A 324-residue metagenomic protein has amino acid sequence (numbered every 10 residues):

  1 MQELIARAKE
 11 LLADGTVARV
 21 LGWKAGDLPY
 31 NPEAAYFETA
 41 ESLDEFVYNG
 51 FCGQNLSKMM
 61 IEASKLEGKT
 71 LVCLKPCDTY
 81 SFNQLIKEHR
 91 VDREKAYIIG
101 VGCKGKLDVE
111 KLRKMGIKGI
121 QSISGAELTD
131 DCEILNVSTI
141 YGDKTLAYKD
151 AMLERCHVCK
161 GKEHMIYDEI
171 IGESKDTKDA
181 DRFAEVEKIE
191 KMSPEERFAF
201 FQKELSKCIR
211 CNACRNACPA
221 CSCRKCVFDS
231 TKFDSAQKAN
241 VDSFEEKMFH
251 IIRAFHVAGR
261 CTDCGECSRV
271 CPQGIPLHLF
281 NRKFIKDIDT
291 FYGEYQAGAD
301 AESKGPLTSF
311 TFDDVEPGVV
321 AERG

Functional and structural regions predicted by a protein language model:
M1-F201: Iron-sulfur-associated redox domains of electron-transfer enzymes in respiratory and anaerobic energy metabolism
M1-I5, C211, C264, L277: Generic structural signal for well-ordered, non-membrane alpha-helical segments in soluble metabolic enzymes
G15-A18, H89, C211, R215 (+2 more regions): Short secondary-structure junctions and interdomain/linker hinges
V72-K75, C208, V270: Active-site-adjacent beta-strand anchor residues
D78, C214, P276-L277: Helix N-cap / loop-to-helix initiation motif
Y80, N216, R269: Short alpha-helical basic/polar micro-motif
K149-I166, C208-C214, C221-C226, C264-C267: Cysteine-cluster motifs in flexible loop/terminal segments that predominantly coordinate metals
K178-S206, A220-G324: Ferredoxin-type iron-sulfur electron-transfer modules in oxidoreductases and energy-metabolism complexes
